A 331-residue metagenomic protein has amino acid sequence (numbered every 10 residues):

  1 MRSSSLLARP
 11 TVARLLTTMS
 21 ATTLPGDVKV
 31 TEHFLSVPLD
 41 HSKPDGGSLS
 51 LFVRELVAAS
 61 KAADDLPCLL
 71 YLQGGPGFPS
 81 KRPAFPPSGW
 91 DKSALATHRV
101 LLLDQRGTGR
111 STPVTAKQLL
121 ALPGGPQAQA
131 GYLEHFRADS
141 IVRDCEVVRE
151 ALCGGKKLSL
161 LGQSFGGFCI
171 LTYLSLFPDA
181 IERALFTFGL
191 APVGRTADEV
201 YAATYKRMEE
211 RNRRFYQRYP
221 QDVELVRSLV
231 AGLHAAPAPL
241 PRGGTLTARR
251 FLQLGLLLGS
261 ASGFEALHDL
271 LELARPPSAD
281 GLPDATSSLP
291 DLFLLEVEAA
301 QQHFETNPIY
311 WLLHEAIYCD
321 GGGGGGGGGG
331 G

Functional and structural regions predicted by a protein language model:
M1-L16: N-terminal mitochondrial targeting presequence
S3, A151, D179, A316-I317 (+1 more regions): A generic structural signal for solvent-exposed, polar alpha-helical segments
S4-A8, V200, R218-L225, G259 (+2 more regions): Non-membrane alpha-helical secondary structure
V12, S20-T245: Gly/Pro-rich cap/lid or specificity-loop segments adjacent to the active site
P237-G331: Alpha/beta-hydrolase fold active-site neighborhood
